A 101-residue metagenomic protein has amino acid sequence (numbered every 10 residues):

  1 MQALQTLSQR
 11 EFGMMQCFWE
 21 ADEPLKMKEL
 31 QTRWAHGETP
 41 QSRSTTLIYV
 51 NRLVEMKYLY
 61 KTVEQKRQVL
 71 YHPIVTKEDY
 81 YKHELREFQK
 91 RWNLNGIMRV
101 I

Functional and structural regions predicted by a protein language model:
M1-C17, A21, T76: Short alpha-helical segments that sit at the start of domains
S8, E64-E84: Short, cationic-aromatic polyanion-contact patches
E23, T39: Flexible coil/turn residues that form the inter-helical turn or adjacent wing/linker of helix-turn-helix
P24-W34: Short acidic, hydrophobic short linear motifs in intrinsically disordered regions
L47-N51: Short, hydrophobic-biased segments on the C-terminal half of alpha helices that form "recognition helices"
V54-E64: A short, conserved structural fragment
H83-I101: Amphipathic alpha-helical dimerization/coiled-coil segments that flank or bridge DNA-binding/regulatory modules
